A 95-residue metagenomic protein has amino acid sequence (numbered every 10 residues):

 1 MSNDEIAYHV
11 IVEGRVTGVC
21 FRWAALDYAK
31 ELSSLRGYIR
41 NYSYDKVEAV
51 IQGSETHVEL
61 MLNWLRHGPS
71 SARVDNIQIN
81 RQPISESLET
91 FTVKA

Functional and structural regions predicted by a protein language model:
M1-A95: Intrinsically disordered, low-complexity, mixed-charge
